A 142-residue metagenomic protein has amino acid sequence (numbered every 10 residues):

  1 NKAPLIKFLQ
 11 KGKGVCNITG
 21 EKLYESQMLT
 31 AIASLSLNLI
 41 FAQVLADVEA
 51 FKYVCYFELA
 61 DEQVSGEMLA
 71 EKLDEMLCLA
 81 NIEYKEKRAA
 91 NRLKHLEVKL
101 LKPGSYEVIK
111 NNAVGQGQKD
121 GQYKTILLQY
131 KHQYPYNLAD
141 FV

Functional and structural regions predicted by a protein language model:
N1-V142: AMP-binding adenylation
